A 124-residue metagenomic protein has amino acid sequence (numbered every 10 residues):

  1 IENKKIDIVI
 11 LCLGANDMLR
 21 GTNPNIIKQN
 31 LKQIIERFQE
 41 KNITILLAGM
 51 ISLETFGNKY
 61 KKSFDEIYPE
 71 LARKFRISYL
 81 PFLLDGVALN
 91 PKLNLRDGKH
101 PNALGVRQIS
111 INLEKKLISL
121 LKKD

Functional and structural regions predicted by a protein language model:
I1-D124: Alpha-helical cap/lid subdomain in secreted, periplasmic, or secretory-pathway luminal O-acyl-processing enzymes
